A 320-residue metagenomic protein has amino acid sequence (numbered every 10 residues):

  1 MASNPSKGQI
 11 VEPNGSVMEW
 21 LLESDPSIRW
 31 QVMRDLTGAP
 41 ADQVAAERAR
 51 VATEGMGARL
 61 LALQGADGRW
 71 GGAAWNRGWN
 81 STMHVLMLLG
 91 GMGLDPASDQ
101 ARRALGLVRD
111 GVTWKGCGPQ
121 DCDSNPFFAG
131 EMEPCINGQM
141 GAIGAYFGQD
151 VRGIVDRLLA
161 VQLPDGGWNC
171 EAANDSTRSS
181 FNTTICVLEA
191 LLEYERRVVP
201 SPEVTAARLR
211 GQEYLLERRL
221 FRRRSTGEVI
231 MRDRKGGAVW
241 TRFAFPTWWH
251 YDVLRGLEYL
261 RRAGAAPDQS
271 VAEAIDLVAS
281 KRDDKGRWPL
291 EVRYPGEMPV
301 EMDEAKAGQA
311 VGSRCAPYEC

Functional and structural regions predicted by a protein language model:
M1-C320: Preference for long, amphipathic alpha-helical scaffolds in soluble/luminal domains and all-alpha bundles
